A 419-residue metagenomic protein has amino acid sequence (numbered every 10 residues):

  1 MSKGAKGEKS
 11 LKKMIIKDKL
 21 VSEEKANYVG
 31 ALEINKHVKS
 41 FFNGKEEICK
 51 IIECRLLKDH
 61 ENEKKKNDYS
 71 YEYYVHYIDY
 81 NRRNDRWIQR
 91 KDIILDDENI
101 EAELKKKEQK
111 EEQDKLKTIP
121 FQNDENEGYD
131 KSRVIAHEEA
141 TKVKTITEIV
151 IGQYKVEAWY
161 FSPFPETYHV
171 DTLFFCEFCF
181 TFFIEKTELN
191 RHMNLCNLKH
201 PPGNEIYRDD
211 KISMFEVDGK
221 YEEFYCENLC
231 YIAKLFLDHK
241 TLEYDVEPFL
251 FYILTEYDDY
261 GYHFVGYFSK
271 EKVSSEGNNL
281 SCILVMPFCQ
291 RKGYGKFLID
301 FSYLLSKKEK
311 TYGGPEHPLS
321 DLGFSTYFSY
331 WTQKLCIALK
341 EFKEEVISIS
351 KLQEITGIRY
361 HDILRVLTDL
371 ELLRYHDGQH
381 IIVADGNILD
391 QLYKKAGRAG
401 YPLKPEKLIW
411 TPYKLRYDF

Functional and structural regions predicted by a protein language model:
S2-K19, E23-H37, F42, E72 (+6 more regions): Non-catalytic substrate-recognition and accessory regions of acyl/acetyltransferase enzymes
N43, Y80, N84, C179: Short Cys/His-rich metal-coordination motifs, predominantly Zn2+-binding knuckles/fingers
K45-D59: Short beta-strand-centered aromatic/proline hotspots
Y73-I78: SH3/SH3-like beta-barrel fold
L189, S348-E354: A short acidic, leucine-rich amphipathic alpha-helix
R291-S302: Glycine-rich acyl-CoA binding loop
G314-Q333, R359-Y360: Short alpha-helical segments that sit at the start of domains
W331-E345: Short amphipathic alpha-helical interface segments
